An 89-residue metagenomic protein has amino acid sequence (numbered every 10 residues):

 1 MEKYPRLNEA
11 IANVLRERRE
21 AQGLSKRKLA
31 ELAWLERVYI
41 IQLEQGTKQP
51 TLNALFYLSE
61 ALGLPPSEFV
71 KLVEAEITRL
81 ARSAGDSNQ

Functional and structural regions predicted by a protein language model:
M1-A10, L80: A detector for short, charged/polar N-terminal pre-domain segments
N13-L32, Y57: Short basic helix-loop element that most often maps to the first helix and adjoining turn of HTH DNA-binding modules
L15, L29-A30, I40-L43, F69: Conserved hydrophobic/aromatic packing and binding residues within compact polymer-binding modules
W34-K48: Recognition helix of helix-turn-helix/homeodomain-like DNA-binding domains that insert into the DNA major groove
E44, A54, V73: DNA major-groove recognition helix of helix-turn-helix
N53-E68: DNA major-groove recognition helix of helix-turn-helix/homeodomain DNA-binding modules
E68-Q89: Short, charged recognition helix plus adjacent turn of helix-turn-helix-like nucleic-acid-binding domains
